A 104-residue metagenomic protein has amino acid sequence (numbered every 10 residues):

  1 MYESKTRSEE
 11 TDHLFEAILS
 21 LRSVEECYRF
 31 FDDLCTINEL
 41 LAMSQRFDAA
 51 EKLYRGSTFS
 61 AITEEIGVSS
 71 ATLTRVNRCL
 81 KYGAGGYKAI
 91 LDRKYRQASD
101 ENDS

Functional and structural regions predicted by a protein language model:
M1-L21: General nucleic-acid-binding
E10-L14, F30, D48: A general alpha-helix detector
L21-E25, I37, G56: Residues at alpha-helix boundaries and the short loops/turns that link adjacent helices
E26-Q45: Short, Lys/Arg-enriched anionic-surface-contact patches
M43-S57: Short, amphipathic alpha-helical "recognition" segments used to contact nucleic acids or chromatin
A61-I66, L73: Short alpha-helical "recognition helix" segments of helix-turn-helix
S70-R96: C-terminal structural segments of small proteins and small subunits
Y95-S104: Intrinsically disordered, low-complexity regions enriched in acidic/Ser/Thr/Pro/Gln residues
